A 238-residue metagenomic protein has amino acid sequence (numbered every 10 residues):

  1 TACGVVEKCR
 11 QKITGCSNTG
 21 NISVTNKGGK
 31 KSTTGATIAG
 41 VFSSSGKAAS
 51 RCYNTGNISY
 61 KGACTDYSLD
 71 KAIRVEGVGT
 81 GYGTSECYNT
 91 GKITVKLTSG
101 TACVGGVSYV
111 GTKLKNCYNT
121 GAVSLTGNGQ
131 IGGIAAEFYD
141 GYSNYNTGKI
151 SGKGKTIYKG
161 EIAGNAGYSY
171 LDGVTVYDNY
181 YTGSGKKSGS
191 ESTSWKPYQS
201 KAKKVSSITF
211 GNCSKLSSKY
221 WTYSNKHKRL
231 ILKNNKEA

Functional and structural regions predicted by a protein language model:
T1-A238: Predominantly extracellular beta-rich ligand-binding scaffolds that present long acidic/polar faces for carbohydrate
